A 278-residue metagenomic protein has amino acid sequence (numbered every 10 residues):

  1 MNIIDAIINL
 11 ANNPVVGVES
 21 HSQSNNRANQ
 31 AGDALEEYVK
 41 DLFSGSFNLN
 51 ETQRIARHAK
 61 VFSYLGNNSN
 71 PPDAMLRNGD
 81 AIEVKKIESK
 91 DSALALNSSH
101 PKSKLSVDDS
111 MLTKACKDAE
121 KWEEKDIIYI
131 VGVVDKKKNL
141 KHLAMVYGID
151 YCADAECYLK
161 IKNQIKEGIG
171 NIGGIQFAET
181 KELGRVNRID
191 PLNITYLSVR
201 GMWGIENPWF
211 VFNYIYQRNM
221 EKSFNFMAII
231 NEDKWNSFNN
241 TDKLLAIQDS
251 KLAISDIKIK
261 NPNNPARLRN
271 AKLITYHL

Functional and structural regions predicted by a protein language model:
M1-P71, K86-L278: Nucleic-acid endonuclease domains
N68-A81: Short acidic loop-to-beta-strand element that houses the catalytic metal-binding Asp/Glu of nuclease active sites
